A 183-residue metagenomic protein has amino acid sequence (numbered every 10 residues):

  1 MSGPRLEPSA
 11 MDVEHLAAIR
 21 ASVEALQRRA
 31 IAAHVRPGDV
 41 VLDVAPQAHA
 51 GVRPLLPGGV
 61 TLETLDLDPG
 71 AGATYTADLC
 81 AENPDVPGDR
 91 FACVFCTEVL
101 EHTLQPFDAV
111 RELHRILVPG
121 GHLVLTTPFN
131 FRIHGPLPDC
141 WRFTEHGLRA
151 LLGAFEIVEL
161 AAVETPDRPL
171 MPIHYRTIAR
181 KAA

Functional and structural regions predicted by a protein language model:
M1-D89, C93, A183: Conserved N-terminal segment of class I S-adenosyl-L-methionine
A71-A73, F131-P136: A short acidic, helix-capping loop that chelates divalent metal ions and anchors anionic groups
C93-V99: A short beta-strand submotif of the Rossmann-like class I SAM-dependent methyltransferase core that lines
F107-P119: A short glycine-rich, Lys/Arg-flanked "PGG" loop and its adjoining helix->strand segment in the class I
G121-T127: Conserved beta-strand signature within the Rossmann-like core of class I S-adenosyl-L-methionine
C140-F155: Short alpha-helix
E156-D167: Conserved S-adenosyl-L-methionine
P169-A183: Core SAM-dependent methyltransferase catalytic element
